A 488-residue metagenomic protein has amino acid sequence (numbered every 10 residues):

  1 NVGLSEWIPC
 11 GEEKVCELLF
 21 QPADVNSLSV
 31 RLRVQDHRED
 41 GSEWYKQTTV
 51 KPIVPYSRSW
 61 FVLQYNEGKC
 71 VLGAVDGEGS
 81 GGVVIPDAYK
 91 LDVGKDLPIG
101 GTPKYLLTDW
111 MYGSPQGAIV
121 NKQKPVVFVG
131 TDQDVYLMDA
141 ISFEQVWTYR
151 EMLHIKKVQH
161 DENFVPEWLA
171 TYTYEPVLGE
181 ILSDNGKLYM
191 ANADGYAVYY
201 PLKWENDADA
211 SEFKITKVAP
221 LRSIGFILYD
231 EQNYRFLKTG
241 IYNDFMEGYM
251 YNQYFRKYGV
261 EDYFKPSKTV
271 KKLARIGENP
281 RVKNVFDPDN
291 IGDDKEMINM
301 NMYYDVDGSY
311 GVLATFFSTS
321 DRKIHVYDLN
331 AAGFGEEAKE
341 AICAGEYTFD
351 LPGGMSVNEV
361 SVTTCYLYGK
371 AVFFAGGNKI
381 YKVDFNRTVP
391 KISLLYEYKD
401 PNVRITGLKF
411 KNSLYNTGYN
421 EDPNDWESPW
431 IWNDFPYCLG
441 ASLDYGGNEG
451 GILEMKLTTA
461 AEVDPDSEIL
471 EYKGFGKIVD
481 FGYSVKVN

Functional and structural regions predicted by a protein language model:
N1-Y56: Beta-strand-enriched, solvent-exposed domains that form extended recognition/catalytic surfaces
T49-E78: An edge-strand/N-cap motif at the start of beta-rich repeat modules
W60, V126-V127, E180, V372 (+1 more regions): Hydrophobic beta-strand positions that form the internal "hydrophobic ladder" of WD40/Gbeta-like beta-propeller blades
Y65-C70, D134-Y136, K187, N233-R235 (+3 more regions): Short glycine/acidic-enriched loop and turn motifs that connect beta-strands
K90-D92, K122-F349, M355-N358: Preference for solvent-exposed, low-hydrophobicity sequence contexts
P98-K104, P280-I298, D350-E359, K399-E421 (+1 more regions): Repeat-based blade/solenoid architectures
G308-Y310, S320-E449: Intrinsically disordered, low-complexity segments enriched in Gly and acidic/Ser/Thr residues that form flexible
S413, E421-N488: Blade-level signature of beta-propeller repeat domains, shared across WD40, Kelch, NHL, RCC1 and BNR/Asp-box propellers
